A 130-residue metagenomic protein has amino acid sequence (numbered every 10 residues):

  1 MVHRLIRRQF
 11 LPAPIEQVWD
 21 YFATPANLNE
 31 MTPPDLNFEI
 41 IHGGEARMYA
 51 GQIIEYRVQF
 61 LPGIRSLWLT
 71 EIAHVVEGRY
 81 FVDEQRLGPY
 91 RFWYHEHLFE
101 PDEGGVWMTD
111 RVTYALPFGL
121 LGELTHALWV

Functional and structural regions predicted by a protein language model:
M1-Y49: Hydrophobic ligand-binding cavity/cleft-lining segments
R4-I6, R65-L69, R91-H95: Short, surface-exposed coil-to-beta transition loops
L5-I6, I15, I41, Q59 (+3 more regions): A general structural-boundary detector
R8-P12, E39, R57, E71 (+2 more regions): Generic structural detector for well-ordered beta-strands
Q17, E30, I64-S66, W93 (+1 more regions): Short acidic, gly/pro-rich beta-turn/loop elements at beta-sheet edges and active-site/ligand-binding grooves
E30, E39-L87, E103, W107: Glycine-rich portal/gate segments that line the openings of hydrophobic small-molecule binding cavities
V82-V130: Beta-strand/loop substructures that line and gate deep hydrophobic ligand-binding cavities in soluble
